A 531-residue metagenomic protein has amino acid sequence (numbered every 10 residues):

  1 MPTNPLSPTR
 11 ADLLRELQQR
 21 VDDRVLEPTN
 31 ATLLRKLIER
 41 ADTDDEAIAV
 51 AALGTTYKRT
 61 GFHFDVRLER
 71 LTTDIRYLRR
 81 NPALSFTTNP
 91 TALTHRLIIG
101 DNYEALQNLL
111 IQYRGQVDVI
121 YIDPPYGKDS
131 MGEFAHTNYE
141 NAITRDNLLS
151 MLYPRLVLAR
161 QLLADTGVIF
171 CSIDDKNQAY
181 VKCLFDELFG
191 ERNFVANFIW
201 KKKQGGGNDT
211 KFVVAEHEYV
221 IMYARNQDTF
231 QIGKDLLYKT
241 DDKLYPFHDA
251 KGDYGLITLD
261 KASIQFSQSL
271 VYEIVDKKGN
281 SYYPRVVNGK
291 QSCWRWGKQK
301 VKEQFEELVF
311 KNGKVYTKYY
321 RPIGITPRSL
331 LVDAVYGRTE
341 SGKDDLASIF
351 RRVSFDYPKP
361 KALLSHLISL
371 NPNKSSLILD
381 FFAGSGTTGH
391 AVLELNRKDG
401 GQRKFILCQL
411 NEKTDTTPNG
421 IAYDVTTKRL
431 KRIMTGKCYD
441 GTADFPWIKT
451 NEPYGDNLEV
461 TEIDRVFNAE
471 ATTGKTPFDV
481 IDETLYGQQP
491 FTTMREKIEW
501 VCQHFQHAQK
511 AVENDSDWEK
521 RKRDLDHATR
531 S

Functional and structural regions predicted by a protein language model:
M1-R76, S85-N89, T94-H95, L110-D118 (+6 more regions): Accessory, often C-terminal, charged low-complexity segments
I98, S172-I173, D380: Small/polar loops that bind or transfer phosphate-bearing groups
G115-G132, F185, I378-E394: Conserved proline-anchored active-site loop of SAM-dependent methyltransferases that bridges a beta-strand
D118-I120, P124-M151, R155, A164-T166 (+2 more regions): Mobile active-site "lid"/loop adjacent to the S-adenosyl-L-methionine
G167-C171: Conserved beta-strand signature within the Rossmann-like core of class I S-adenosyl-L-methionine
I349-A362: Conserved SAM-binding loop and adjacent beta-strand
